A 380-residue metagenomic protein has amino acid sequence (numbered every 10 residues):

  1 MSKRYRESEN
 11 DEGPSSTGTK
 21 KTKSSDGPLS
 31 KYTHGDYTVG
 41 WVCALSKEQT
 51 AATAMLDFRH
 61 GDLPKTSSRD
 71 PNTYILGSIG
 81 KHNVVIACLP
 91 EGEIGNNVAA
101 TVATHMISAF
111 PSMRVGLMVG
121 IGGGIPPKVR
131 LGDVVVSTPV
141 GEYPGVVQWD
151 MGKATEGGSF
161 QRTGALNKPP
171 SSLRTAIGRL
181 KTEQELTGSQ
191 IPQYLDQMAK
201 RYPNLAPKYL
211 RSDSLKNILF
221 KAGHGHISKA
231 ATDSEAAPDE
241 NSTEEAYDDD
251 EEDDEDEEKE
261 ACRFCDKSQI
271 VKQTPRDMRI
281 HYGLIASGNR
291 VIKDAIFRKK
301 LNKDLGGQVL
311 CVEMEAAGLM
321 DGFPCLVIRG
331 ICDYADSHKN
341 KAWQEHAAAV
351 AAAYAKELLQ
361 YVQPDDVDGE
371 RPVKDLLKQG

Functional and structural regions predicted by a protein language model:
S2-G380: Intrinsic-disorder/coil detector with helix-boundary
